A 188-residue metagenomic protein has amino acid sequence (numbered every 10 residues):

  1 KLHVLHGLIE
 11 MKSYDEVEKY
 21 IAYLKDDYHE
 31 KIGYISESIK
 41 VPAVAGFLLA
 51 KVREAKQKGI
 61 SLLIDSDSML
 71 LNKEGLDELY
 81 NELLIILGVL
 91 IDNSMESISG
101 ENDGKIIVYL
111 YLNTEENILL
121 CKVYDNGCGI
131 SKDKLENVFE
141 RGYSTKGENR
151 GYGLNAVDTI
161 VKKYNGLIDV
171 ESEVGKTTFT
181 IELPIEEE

Functional and structural regions predicted by a protein language model:
K1-I9, L79-N102: Conserved ATP-binding N-box helix of the HATPase_c
K19-A22, D26, E37-K58: Short beta-to-alpha transition helix within the HATPase_c
I64-I86: Conserved short strand/loop->alpha-helix "switch" segment adjacent to the catalytic nucleotide/phosphoryl-transfer site
K105-E116: Short beta-strand/loop element within the Bergerat-fold HATPase_c
D125: Acidic ATP/Mg2+-coordinating residue in the GHKL
I130-R141: Short conserved segment of the HATPase_c
I160-K162: Detector for a conserved hydrophobic position within an alpha-helical segment of the HATPase_c
